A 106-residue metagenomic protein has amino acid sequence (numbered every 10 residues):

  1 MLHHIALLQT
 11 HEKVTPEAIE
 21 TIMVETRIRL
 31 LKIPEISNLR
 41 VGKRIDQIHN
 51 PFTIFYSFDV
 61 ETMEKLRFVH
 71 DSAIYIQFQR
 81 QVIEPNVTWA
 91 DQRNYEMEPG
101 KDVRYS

Functional and structural regions predicted by a protein language model:
M1-T53, E61-D71, N94-S106: Short S/T/G/P-rich N-terminal loop/turn motif that feeds into the first structured element of a domain
L30, I74-Q79: A common structural junction motif
I36-S37, Q79-Y95: Conserved short beta-strand edge segments in small beta-sheet-based binding/regulatory domains
D71-I74, I83: A generic structural signal for secondary-structure junctions that act as hinges or helix/strand caps at the edges
